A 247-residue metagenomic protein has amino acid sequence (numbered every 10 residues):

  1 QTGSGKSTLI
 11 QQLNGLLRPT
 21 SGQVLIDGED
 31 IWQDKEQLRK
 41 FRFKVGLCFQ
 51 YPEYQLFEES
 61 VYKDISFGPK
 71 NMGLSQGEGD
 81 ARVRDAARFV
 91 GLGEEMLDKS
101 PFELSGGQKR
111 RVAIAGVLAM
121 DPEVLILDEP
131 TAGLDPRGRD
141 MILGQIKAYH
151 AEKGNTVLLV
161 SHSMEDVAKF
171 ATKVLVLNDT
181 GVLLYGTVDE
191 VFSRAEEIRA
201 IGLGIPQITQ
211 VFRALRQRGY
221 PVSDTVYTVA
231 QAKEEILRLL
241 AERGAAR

Functional and structural regions predicted by a protein language model:
N14: Helix-to-loop junction immediately C-terminal to a conserved catalytic motif
Q23-K40: ABC ATPase NBD Q-loop/coupling interface
G77-E95: Conserved ABC ATPase "signature" region
S100-L104, Q108: Conserved ABC ATPase signature
D121: Conserved catalytic motifs of ABC-family nucleotide-binding domains
L125-D128: Catalytic Walker B motif of ABC-type/P-loop ATPase nucleotide-binding domains
L175, D179-L184, D189-E190: Conserved switch/coupling elements of ABC/ABC-like ATPase nucleotide-binding domains
